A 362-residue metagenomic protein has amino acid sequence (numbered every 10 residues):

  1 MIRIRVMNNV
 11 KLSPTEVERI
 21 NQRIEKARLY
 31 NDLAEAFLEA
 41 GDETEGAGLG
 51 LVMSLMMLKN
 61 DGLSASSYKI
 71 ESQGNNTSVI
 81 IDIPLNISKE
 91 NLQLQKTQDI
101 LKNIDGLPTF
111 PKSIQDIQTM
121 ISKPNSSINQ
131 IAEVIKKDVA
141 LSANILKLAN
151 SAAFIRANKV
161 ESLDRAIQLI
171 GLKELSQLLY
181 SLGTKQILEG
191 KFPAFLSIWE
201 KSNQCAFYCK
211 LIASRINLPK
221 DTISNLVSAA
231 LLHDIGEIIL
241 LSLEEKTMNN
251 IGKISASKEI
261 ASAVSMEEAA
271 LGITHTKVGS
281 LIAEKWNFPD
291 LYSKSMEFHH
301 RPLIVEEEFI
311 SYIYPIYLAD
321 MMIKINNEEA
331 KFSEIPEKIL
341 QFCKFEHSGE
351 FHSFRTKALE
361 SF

Functional and structural regions predicted by a protein language model:
M1-L49: Glycine-rich/acidic phosphate-handling loop/turn and adjacent ATP-lid/helix of nucleotide-binding kinase/ATPase domains
N8, I81-L92: C-terminal beta-strand of the catalytic ATP-binding
G46-S67, E71: Conserved glycine-/histidine-rich ATP-lid loop and adjacent helix of the Bergerat-fold HATPase_c
S72-I80: Glycine-rich nucleotide-binding loop
K89-D234, I238-T247, A263-H275, L281-S293 (+1 more regions): Conserved alpha-helical "signature site" that marks functionally important helical segments or helix/loop junctions
E244-K258: Post-HEXXH active-site segment of zinc metalloproteases
I251-G252, K277-V278, E306, K344-F345: Charge-biased C-terminal accessory regions appended to nucleic-acid-, cytoskeletal NTPase
A330-F362: Terminal helices and disordered tails flanking the catalytic cores of nucleotide-processing hydrolases
